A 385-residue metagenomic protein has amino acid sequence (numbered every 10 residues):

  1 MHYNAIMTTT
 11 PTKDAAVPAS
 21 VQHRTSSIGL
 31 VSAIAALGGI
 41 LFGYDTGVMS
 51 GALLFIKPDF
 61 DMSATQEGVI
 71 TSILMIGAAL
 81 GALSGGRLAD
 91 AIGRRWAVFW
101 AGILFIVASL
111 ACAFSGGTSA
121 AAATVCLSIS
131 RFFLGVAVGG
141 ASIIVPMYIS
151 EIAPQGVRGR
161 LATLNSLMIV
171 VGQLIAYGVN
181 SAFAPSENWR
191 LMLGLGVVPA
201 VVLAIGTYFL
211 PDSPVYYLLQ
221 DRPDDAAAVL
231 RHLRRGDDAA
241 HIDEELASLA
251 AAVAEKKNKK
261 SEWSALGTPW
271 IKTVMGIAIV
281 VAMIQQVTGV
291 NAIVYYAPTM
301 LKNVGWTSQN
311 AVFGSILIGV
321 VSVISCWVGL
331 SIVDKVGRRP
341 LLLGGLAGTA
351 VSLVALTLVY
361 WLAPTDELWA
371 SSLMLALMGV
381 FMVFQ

Functional and structural regions predicted by a protein language model:
H2-R235, H241-Q385: Transmembrane-helix signature of 12-pass secondary carriers
